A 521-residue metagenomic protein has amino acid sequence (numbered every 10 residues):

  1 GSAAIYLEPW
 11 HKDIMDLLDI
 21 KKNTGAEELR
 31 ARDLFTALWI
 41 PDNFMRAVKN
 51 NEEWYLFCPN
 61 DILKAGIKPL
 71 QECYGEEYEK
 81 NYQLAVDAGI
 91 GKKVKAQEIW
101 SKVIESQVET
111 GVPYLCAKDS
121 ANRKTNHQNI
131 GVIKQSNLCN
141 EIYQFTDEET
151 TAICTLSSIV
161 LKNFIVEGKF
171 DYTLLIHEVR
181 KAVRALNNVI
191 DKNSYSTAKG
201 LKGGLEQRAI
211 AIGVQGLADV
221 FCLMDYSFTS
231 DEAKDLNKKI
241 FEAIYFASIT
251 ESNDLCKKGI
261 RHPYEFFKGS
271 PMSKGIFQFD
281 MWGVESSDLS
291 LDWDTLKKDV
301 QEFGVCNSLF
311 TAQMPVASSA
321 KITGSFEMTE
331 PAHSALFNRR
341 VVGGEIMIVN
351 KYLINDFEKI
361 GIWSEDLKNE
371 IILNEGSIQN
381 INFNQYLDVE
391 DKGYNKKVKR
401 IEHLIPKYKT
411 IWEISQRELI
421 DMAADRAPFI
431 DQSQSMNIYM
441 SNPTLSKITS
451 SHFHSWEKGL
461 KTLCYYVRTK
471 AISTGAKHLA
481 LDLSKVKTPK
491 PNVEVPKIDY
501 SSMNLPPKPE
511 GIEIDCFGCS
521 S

Functional and structural regions predicted by a protein language model:
G1-A4, G25-A26, Q83-G89, V160-T173 (+6 more regions): Glycine- and acidic
G1-V166, F170-Y172, Y195-K202, S248-G259 (+5 more regions): Active-site cavity-forming subdomains of large catalytic enzyme subunits
I5-D13, L38-P41, N60-I67, A117-I130 (+8 more regions): A glycine-rich phosphate-binding loop feature that marks nucleotide/adenosyl-phosphate handling sites
P9-W10, V183-K192, G203-D225, I381 (+1 more regions): Core structural elements
L18-R46, A233-I240, E330-V349: Catalytic or ion-translocation cores adjacent to nucleophile or general acid/base/metal-coordination motifs in diverse
Y143-T146, L186-D191, S286-L289, D299-K487: Catalytic alpha/beta core of large soluble enzyme barrels
E178-L201, L205, A209, S227-V316 (+5 more regions): Internal maturation/activation junctions in enzymes
A476-S521: Acidic, low-complexity intrinsically disordered tails
